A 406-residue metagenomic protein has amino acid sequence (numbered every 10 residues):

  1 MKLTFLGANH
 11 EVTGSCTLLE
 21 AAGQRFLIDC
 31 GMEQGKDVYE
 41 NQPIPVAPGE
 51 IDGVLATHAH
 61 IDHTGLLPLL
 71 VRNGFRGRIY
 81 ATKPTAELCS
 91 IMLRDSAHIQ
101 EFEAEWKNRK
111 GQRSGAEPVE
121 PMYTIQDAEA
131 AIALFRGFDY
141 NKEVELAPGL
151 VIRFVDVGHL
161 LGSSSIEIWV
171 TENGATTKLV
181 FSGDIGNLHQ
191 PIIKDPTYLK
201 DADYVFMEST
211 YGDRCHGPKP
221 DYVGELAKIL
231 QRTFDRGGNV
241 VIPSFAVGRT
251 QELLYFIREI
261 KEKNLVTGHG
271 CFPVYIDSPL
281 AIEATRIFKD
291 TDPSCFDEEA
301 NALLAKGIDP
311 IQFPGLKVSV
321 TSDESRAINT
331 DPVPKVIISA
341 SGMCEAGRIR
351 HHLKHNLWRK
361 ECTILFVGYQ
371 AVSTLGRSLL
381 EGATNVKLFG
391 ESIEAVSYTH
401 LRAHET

Functional and structural regions predicted by a protein language model:
M1-L55, T64, V71-E252, R258-T267: His/Asp/Glu-rich metal-coordinating catalytic cores of metallo-dependent phosphodiesterases/hydrolases acting on
D52-V54, R78-I79, V205, P273-V274 (+3 more regions): Hydrophobic beta-strand segments of well-ordered beta-sheets in folded domains
A86-L88, D213, A281-E283, A371-T374: Short gly/pro/ser/thr-enriched loop/turn and capping motifs at secondary-structure boundaries
E101-A104, I287-I308, L375-A395: Acidic, Ser/Thr-rich peripheral helices and adjacent loops at domain boundaries
D127-L134, A147-L150, G270, F313-L316 (+2 more regions): A short helix-to-beta-strand connector/capping loop
I229-G238, S244-V372: Hard-cation-handling environments
T399-T406: Conserved small/polar residues in nucleotide/adenosyl-binding loops
